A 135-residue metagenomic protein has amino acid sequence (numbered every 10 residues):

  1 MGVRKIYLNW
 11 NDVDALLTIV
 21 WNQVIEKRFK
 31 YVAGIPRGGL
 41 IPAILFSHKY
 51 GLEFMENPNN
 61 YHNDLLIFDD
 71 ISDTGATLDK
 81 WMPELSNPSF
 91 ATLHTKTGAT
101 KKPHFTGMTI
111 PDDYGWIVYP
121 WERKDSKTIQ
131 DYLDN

Functional and structural regions predicted by a protein language model:
M1-N135: PRPP-associated nucleotide enzymes
